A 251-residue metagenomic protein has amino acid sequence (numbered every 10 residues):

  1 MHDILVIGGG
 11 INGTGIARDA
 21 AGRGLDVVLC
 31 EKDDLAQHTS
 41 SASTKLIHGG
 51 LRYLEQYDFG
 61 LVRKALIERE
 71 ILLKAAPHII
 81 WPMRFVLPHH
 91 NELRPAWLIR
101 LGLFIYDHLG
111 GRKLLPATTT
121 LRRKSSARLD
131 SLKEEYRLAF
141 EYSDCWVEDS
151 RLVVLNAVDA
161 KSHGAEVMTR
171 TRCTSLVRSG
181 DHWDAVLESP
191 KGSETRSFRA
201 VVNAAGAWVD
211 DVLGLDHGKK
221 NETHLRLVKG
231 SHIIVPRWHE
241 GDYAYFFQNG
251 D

Functional and structural regions predicted by a protein language model:
M1-N12: Beta1/beta-strand and adjacent pyrophosphate-binding region of the FAD-binding site in flavoprotein oxidoreductases
H2, K191-A200: Core beta-strand elements of the Rossmann-like FAD/NAD(P) dinucleotide-binding domain in flavoenzyme oxidoreductases
I7, S197-G206: Short hydrophobic core segments
A21-S41: Glycine-rich FAD pyrophosphate-binding loop
K45-R128: Dinucleotide-binding Rossmann-like beta1-alpha1 core, especially the glycine-rich loop that anchors the ADP
L87, S126-H163, D184, R196: Helix-loop-beta segment of a Rossmann-like dinucleotide-binding subdomain
T169-W183: A conserved short coil-to-beta-strand element within the FAD-binding core of flavoproteins
N203-G218: Flavin (primarily FAD) binding-site architecture
